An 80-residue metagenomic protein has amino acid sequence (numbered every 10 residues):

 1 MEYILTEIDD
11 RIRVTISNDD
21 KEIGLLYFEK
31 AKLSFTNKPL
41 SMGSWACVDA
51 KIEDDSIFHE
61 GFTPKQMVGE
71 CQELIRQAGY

Functional and structural regions predicted by a protein language model:
M1-I23, S44, V48-I57: Negatively charged, low-complexity tracts enriched in Asp/Glu with abundant Ser/Thr
M1-T6, K30-K38: Short amphipathic beta-strand and strand-loop transition segments with alternating hydrophobic
R11-R13, A31, K65: Surface-exposed charge patches in extracellular/virion surface proteins
N18-D20, E29-K32: Short, flexible beta-strand-to-coil junctions
K38-Y80: Mixed-charge, Lys/Arg-enriched low-complexity segments
